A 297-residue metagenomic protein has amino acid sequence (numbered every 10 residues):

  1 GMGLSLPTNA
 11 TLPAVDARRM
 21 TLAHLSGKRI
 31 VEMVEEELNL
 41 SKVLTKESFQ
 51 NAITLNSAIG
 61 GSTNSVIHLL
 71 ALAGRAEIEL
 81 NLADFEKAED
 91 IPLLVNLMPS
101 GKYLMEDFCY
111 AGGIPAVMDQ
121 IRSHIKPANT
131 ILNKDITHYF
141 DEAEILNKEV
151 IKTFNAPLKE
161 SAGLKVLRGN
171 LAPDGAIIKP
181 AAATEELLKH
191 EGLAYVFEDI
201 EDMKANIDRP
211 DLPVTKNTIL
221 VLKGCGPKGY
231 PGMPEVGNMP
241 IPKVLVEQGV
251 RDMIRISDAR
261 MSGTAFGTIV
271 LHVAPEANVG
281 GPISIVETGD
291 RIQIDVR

Functional and structural regions predicted by a protein language model:
G1-E276, G280-R297: Catalytic or ion-coupling anion/metal-binding cores of large enzyme and transporter domains
